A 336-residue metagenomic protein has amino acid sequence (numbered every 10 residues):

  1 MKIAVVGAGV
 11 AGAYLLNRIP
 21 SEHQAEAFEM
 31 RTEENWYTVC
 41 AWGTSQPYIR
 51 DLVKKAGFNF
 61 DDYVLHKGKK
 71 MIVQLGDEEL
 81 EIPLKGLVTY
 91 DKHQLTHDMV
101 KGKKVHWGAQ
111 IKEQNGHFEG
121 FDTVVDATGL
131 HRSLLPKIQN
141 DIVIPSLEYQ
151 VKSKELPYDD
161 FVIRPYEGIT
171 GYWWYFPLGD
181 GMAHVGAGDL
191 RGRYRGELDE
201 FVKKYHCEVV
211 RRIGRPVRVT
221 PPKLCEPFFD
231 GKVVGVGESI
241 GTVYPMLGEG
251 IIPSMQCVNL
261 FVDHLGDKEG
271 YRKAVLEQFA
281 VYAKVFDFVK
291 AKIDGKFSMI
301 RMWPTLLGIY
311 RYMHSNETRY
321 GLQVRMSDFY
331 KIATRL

Functional and structural regions predicted by a protein language model:
M1-A11: Beta1/beta-strand and adjacent pyrophosphate-binding region of the FAD-binding site in flavoprotein oxidoreductases
V6-A8, N17-V39: Glycine-rich FAD pyrophosphate-binding loop
A11, E33, H131: Conserved Rossmann-like nucleotide-cofactor binding loop
R31-V53: Conserved N-terminal glycine-rich FAD pyrophosphate-binding loop of Rossmann-like flavoproteins
P47-P136, N140-Y149: Conserved N-terminal helical subregion
L130-D199: Conserved FAD-binding catalytic core of PHBH/FMO-like flavoproteins
R191-E269: FAD/FMN-dependent oxidoreductases across multiple families
D263-L336: C-terminal helical "tail/cap" subdomain of flavin- and related membrane-associated enzymes
